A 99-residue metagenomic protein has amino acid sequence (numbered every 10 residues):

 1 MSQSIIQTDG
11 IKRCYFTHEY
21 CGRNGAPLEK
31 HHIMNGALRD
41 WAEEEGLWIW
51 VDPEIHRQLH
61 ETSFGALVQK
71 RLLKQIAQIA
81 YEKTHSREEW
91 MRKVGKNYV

Functional and structural regions predicted by a protein language model:
M1, N35-G36, G65: Generic preference for well-ordered secondary structure
M1-R13, W41-G46: Short, flexible, mixed-charge glycine/proline-rich loop motifs that serve as phosphate/nucleic-acid-contacting
Y15-I49, L59-E61: Histidine-centered nuclease catalytic patch
R39-I49, R57-V99: Polybasic, low-complexity binding patches
